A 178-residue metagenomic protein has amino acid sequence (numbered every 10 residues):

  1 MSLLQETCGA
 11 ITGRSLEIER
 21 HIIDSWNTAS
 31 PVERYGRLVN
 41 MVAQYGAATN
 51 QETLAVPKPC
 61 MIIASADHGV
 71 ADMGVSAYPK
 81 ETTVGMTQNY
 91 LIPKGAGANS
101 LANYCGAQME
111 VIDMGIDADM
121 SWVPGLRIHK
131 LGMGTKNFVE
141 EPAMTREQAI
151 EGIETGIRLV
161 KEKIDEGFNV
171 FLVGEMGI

Functional and structural regions predicted by a protein language model:
M1-I178: N-terminal loops that bind phosphate or other acidic moieties and the adjacent beta-alpha structural core
